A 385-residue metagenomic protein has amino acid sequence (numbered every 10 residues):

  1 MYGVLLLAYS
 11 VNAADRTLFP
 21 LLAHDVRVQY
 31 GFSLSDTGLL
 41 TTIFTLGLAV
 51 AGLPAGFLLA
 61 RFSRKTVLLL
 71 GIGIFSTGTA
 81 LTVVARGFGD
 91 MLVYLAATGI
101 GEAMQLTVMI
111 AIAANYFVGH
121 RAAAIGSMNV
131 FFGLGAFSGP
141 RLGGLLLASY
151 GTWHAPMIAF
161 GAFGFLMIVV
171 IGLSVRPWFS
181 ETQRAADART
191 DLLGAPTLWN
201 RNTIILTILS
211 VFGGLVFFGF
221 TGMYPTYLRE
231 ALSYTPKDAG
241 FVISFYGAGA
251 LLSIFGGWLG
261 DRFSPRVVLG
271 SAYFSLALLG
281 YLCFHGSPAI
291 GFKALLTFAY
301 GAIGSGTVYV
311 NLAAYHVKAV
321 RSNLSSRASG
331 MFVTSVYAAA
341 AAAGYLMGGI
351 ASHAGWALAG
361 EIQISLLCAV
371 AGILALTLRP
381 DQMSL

Functional and structural regions predicted by a protein language model:
F19-P20, N202-S253, A313: Extracytoplasmic gate region of multi-pass secondary transporters
V50-R86: Conserved MFS/SLC helix-loop-helix module at the cytosolic interface between two early adjacent transmembrane helices
A51-S63, S253-S264, A351: Helix-to-loop junctions at the C-terminal end of transmembrane segments in multipass secondary transporters
Y94-F132: Cytoplasmic helix-loop-helix junction between adjacent transmembrane helices in 12-TM secondary transporters
S127-R176: Helix-loop-helix hairpin linking two adjacent transmembrane segments in secondary transporters
W178-L206: Juxtamembrane intracellular "pre-TM" segments in multi-pass secondary transporters
R266-Y315: C-terminal transmembrane helical hairpin of 12-TM major facilitator-type secondary transporters
A319-W356: A late C-terminal transmembrane helix in Major Facilitator Superfamily
